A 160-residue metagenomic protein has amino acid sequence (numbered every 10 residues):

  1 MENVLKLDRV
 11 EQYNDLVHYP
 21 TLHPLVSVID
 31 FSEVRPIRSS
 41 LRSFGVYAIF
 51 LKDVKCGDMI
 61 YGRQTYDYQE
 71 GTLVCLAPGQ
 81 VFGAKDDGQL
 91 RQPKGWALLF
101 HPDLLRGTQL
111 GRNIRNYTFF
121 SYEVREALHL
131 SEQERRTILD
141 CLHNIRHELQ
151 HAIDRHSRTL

Functional and structural regions predicted by a protein language model:
M1-I60, Q64-D67, E126: Generic protein-terminus/edge-of-domain signal
V28, I49, L73-C75, A97-L99 (+1 more regions): Conserved hydrophobic/aromatic beta-strand scaffold that supports enzyme active sites
V54, P78, F100-P102: Residues immediately flanking
I60, Q80-F82, D87-Q92: Basic/polar, acidic-poor N-terminal "presequence/leader" segments that form or can form short amphipathic helices
R63-A77: Short acidic-glycine-tyrosine-enriched beta hairpin
V74, G79-K85, L105: Histidine-centered metal-chelating micro-motifs
D87-H151: A hydrophobic/aromatic-rich effector-binding and dimerization subdomain of bacterial HTH-type transcriptional regulators
H151-L160: All-alpha amphipathic helical-bundle segments outside canonical DNA-binding/catalytic cores that form hydrophobic
